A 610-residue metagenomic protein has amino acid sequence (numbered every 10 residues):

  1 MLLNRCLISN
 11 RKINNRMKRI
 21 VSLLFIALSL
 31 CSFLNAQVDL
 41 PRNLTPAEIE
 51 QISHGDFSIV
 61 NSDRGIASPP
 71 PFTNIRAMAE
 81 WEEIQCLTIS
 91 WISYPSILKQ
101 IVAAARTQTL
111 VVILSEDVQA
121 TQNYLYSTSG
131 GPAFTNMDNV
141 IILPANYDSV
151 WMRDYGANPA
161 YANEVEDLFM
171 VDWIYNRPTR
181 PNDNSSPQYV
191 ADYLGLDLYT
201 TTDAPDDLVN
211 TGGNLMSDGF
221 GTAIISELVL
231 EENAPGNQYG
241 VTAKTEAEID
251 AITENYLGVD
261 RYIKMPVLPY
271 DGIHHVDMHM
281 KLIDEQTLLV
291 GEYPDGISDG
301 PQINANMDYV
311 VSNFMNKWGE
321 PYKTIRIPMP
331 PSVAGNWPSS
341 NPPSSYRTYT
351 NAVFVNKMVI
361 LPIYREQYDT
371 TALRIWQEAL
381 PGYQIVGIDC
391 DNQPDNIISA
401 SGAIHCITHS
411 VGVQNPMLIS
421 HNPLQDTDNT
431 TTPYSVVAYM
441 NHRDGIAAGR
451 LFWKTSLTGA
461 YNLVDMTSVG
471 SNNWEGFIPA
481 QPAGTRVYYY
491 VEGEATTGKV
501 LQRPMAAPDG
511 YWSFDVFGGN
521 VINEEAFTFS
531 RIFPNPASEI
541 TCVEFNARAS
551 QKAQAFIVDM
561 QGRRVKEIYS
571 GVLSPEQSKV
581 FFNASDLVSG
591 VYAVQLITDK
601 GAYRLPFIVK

Functional and structural regions predicted by a protein language model:
M1-D39: Bacterial Sec-dependent N-terminal signal peptides
M1-R11, A36, E524-F533, A537-K610: C-terminal outer-membrane/trafficking sorting elements
Q37-M417: The feature marks the mature, well-folded catalytic cores of soluble enzymes
E82, A403, K499, R563-R564 (+1 more regions): Residue-level signal for well-ordered, solvent-exposed loop/turn and beta-edge residues enriched in charged/polar side
P159, L215-M216, M280-L282, V353 (+5 more regions): Well-ordered beta-strand positions
L228, Y293, H409, M505 (+2 more regions): Short clusters of small/polar residues that mark proteolytic maturation junctions
V411-G519: Glycan-association/targeting regions that enable binding to alpha-glucans and other polysaccharides
